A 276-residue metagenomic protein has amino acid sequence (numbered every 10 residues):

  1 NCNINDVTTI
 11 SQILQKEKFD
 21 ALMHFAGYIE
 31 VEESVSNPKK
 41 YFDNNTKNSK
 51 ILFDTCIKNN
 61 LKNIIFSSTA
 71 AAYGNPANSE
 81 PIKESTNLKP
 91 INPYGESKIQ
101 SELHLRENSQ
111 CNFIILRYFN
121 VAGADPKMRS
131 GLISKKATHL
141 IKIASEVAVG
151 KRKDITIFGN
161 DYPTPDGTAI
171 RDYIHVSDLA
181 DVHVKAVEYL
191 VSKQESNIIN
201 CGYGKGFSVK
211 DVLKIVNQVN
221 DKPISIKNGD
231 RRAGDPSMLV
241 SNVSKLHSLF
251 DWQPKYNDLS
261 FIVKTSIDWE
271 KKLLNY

Functional and structural regions predicted by a protein language model:
I4-N44: NAD(P)H-binding glycine-rich loop region in Rossmannoid oxidoreductase-like domains and their noncatalytic homologs
D6, A21, K47-I51, N63 (+4 more regions): Conserved cofactor-binding/catalytic machinery of classical short-chain dehydrogenase/reductase
H24, K50-P93, E107, I114: Conserved Rossmann-fold NAD(P)-dependent oxidoreductase catalytic core, especially the SDR/UDP-sugar
G27, N37, F42-S49, I65-S68 (+1 more regions): Short alpha-helix in the Rossmann-fold core of NAD(P)-dependent oxidoreductases
I29-E32, A70-E80, L88, F119-A122 (+1 more regions): Active-site segment of SDR-like NAD(P)-dependent oxidoreductases
F42, I91-I99, S130-K142, D172-Y173 (+1 more regions): Short-chain dehydrogenase/reductase
N75-N78, K89-A124, K142-R152: Active-site Tyr-X1-5-Lys
I143-Y276: C-terminal substrate-binding subdomain of Rossmann-fold SDR/epimerase-dehydratase oxidoreductases
